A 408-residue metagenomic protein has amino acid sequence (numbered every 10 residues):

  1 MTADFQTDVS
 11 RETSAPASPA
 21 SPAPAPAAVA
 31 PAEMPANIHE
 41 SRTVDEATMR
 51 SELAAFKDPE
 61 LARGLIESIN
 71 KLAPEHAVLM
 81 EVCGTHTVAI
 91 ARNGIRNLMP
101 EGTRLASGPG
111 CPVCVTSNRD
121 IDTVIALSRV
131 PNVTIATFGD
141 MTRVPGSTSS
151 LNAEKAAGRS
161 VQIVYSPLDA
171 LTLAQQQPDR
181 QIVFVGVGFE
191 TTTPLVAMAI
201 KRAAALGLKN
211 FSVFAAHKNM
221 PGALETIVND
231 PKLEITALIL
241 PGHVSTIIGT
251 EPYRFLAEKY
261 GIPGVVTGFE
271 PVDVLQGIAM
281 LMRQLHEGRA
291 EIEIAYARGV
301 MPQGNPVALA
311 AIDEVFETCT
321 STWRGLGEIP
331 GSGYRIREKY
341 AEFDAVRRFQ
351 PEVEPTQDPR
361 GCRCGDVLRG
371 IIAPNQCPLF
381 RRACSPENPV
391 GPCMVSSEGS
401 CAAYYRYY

Functional and structural regions predicted by a protein language model:
A3-A47: Intrinsically disordered, low-complexity terminal tails and inter-domain linkers enriched for S/T/G/P/D/E
D45-D179, T193, A205, F214 (+2 more regions): Metallocofactor- and cofactor-centric catalytic cores in central/energy metabolism, strongly enriched
H76-L79, N210-F211, E287-A297, W323 (+2 more regions): Flexible, glycine/charged-enriched surface loops at secondary-structure junctions
C83-H86, F189-T191, H217-P221, G242-S245 (+2 more regions): Glycine-rich beta-alpha junction loops
D120-T123, Q175-I182, T226-P231, Y253-F255 (+1 more regions): Short, surface-exposed amphipathic charged segments that create phosphate/polyanion-binding patches used for binding
Q176-G186, T191-P241, I247: Active-site histidine-anchored catalytic micro-motif
E234-A297: A conserved active-site cap/scaffold subdomain adjacent to cofactor or substrate pockets
Q276-D366: Internal helical hairpin/lid segments
